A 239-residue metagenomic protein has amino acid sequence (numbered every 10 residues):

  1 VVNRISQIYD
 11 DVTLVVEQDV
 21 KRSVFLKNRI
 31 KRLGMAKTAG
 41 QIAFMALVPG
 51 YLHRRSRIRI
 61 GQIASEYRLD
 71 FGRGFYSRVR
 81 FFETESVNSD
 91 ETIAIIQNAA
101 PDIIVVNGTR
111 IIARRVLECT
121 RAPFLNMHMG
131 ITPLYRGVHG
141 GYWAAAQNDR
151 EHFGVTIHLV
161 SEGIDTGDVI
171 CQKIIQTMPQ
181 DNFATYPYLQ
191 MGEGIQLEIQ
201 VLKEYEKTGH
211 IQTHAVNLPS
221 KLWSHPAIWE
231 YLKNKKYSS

Functional and structural regions predicted by a protein language model:
V1-S239: One-carbon transfer enzymes
